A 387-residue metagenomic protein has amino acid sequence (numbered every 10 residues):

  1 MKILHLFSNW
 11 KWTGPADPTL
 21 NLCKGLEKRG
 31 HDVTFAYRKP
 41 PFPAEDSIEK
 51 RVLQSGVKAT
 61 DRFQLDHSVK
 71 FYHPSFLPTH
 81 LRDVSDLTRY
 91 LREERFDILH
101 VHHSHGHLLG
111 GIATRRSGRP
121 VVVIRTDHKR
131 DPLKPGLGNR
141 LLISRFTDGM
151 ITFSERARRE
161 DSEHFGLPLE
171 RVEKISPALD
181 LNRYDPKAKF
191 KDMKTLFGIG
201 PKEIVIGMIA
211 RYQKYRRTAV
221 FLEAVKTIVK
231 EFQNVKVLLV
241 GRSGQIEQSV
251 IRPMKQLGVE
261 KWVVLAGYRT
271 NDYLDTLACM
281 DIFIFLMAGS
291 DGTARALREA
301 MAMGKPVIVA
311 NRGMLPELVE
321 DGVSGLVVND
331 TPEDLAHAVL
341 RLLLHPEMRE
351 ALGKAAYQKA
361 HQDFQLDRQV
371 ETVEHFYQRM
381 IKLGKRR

Functional and structural regions predicted by a protein language model:
H5-T79, R171, Q245-I246: N-terminal strand-loop element at the rim of the active site of nucleotide-sugar-dependent glycosyltransferases
A16-K24, I204, M208-K230, V237 (+2 more regions): A conserved mid-protein helix/loop that constitutes part of the nucleotide-sugar donor-binding site
Y37, P306-V309, V319: Short hydrophobic beta-strand element within catalytic cores of glycosyltransferases and related nucleotide-activated
S47-L53, Y184-I199: A short helix/loop element that forms part of the nucleotide-sugar donor recognition site in Leloir-type
V101-H107: Short His-centered aromatic/hydrophobic patch
T147-K174, L179-R183: A short, active-site helix/loop in glycosyltransferases that binds the activated sugar's phosphate group
V250-Y268: Nucleotide-activated donor-binding/catalytic signature segment of Leloir-type glycosyltransferases, i.e., the conserved
D321-G322, L326-P332, R341-E347: Conserved acidic donor-binding segment of nucleotide-sugar-dependent glycosyltransferases
